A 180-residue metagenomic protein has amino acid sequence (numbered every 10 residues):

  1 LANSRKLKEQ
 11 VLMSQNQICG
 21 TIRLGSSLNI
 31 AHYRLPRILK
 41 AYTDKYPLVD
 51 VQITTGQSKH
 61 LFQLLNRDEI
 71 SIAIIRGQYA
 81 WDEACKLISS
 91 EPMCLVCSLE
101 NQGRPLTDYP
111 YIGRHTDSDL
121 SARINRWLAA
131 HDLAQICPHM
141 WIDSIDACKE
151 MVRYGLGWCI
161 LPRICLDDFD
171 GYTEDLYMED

Functional and structural regions predicted by a protein language model:
L1-N16: Alpha-helical "hinge/linker" immediately C-terminal to small N-terminal DNA-binding modules
S14-Q15, T43, A84-L87, Q102-R104 (+2 more regions): Short secondary-structure boundary/capping segments
Q15-I22, T107-D108: Immediate post-signal peptide segment of exported/extracytoplasmic ligand-binding proteins
C19-A80: Central regulatory/effector-binding core of bacterial HTH transcription factors
D50-G56, A134-S144: Short beta-strand-to-loop elements that line the ligand-binding cleft of bilobed periplasmic-binding protein-like
G56-Y109, I164-D167: Acidic, Gly/Pro-rich loop/turn segments at junctions of secondary structure
D82-L87, E91, E150-D180: Beta-alpha-beta core module
P110-A134: Secondary-structure junction motif
